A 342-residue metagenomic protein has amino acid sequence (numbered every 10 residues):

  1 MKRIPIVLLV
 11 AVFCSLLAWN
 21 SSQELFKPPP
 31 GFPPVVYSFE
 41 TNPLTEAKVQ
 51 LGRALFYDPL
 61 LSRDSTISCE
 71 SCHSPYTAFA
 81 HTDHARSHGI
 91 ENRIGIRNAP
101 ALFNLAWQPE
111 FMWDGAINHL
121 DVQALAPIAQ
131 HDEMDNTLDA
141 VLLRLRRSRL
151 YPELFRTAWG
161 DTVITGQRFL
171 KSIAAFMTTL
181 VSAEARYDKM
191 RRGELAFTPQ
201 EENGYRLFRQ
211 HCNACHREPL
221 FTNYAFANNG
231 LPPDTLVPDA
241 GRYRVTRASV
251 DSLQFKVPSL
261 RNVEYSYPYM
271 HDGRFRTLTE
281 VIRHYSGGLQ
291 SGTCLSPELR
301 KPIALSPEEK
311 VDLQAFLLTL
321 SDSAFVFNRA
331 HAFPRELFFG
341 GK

Functional and structural regions predicted by a protein language model:
K2-V10: Sec-dependent signal peptide recognition, specifically the positively charged N-region followed immediately by
P5, L16-K342: Periplasmic c-type cytochrome electron-transfer domains
